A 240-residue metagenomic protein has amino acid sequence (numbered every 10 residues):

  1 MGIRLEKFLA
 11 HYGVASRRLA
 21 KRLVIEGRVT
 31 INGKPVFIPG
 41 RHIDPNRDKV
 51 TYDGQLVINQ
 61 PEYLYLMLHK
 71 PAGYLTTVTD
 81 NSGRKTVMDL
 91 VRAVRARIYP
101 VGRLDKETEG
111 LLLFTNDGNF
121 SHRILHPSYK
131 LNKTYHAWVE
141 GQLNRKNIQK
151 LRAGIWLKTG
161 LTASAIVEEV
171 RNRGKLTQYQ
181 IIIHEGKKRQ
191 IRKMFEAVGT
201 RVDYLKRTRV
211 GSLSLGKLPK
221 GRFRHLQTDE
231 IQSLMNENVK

Functional and structural regions predicted by a protein language model:
G2-K240: Basic, flexible Lys/Arg- and Gly-enriched helix-loop patches that mediate nucleic-acid binding at interfaces with rRNA
